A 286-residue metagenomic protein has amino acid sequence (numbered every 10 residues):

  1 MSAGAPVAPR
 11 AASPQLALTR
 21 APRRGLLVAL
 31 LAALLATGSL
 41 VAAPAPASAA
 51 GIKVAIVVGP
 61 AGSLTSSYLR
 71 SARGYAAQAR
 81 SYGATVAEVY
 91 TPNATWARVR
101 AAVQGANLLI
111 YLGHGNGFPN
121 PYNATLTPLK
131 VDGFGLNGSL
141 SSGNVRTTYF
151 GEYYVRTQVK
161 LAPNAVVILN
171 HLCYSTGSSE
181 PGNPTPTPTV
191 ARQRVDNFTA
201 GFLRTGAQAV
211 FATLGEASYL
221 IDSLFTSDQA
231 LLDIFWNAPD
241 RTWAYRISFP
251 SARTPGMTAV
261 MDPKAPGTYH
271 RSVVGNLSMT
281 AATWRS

Functional and structural regions predicted by a protein language model:
A3, T95, S141, R146 (+2 more regions): Short, solvent-exposed coil/turn linker segments
A3-A47: Secretory targeting and sorting signals
P46-A50, Q158-K160: Short boundary motifs at domain starts and secondary-structure transition points
A50-S139, T189, Q193: A domain-level signal for caspase-like cysteine endopeptidase catalytic cores and their zymogen-processing architecture
V57-A61, V89-N93, Y111-G115, N170-Y174 (+3 more regions): Active-site-proximal beta-strand/loop segments in catalytic clefts of secreted hydrolases
A79, G83, A106-G113, L172 (+3 more regions): Sec/Tat-exported extracytoplasmic proteins
F118-A207: Cysteine protease catalytic core and zymogen-processing segment of caspase-like enzymes
S175-S286: Active-site-proximal C-terminal subdomain of hydrolase catalytic domains
